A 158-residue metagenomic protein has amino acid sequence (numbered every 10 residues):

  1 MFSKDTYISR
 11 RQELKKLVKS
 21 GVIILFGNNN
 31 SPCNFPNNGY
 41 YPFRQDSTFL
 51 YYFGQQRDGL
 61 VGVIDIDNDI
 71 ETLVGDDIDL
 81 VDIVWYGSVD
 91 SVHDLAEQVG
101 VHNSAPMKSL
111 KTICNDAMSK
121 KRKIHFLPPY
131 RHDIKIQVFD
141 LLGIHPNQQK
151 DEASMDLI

Functional and structural regions predicted by a protein language model:
M1-I158: A composition/biophysics-driven feature that prefers long, compositionally simple stretches
